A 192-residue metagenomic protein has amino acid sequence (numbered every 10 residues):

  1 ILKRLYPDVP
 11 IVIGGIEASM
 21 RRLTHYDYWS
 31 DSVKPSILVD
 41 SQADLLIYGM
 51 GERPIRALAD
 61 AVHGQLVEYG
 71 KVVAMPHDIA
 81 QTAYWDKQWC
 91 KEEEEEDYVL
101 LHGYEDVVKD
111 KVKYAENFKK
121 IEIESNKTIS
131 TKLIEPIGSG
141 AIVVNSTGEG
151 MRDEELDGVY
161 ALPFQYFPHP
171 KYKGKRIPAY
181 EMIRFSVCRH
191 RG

Functional and structural regions predicted by a protein language model:
I1-E149: Glycine-rich beta-alpha loop elements in corrinoid/cobalamin-binding modules across cobalamin-dependent enzymes
L5, L58-A61, G158-Y166, G192: Generic, well-ordered alpha-helical scaffold segments in large soluble proteins
G14, Y48-G49, L162, M182 (+1 more regions): Generic beta-strand/beta-sheet core signal
K119-S186: N-terminal [4Fe-4S]-dependent radical SAM core
